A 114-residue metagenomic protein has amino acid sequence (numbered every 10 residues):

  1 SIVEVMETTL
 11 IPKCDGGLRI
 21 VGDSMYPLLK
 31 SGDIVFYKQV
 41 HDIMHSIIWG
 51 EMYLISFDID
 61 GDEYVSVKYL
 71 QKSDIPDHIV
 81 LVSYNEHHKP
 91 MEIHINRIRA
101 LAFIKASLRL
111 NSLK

Functional and structural regions predicted by a protein language model:
S1-T8: Sequence-specific dsDNA recognition surfaces
T8-K114: Acidic/glycine-rich C-terminal interaction modules and beta/coil loop segments that lie outside canonical DNA-binding
